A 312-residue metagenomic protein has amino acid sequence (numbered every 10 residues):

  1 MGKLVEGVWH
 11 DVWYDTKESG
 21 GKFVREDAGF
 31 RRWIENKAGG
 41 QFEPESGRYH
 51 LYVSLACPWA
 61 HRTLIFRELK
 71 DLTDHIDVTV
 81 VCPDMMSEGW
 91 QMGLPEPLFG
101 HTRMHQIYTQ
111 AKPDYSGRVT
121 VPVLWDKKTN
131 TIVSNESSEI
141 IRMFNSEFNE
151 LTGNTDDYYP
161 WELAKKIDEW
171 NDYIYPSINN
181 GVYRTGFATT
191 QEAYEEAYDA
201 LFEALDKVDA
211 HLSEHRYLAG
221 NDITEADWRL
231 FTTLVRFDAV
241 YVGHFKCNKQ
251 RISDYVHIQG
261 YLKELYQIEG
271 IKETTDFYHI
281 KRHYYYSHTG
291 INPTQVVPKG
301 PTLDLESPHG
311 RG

Functional and structural regions predicted by a protein language model:
M1-G312: C-terminal alpha-helical interaction module
